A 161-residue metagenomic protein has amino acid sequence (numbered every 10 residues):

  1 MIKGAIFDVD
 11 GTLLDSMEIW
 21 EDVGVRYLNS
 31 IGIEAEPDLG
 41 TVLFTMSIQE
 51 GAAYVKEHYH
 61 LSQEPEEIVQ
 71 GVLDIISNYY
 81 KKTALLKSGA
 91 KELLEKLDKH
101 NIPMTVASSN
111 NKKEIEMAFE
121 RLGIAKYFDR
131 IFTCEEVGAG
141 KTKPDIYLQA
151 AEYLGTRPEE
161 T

Functional and structural regions predicted by a protein language model:
M1-K3, I102-P103, E159-E160: Short coil/turn segments at beta-strand junctions that form active-site/ligand-binding loops
I2-H100: N-terminal helical cap/lid subdomain that shapes the substrate entry/recognition surface in HAD-like hydrolases
L13, L86, M104-A107, A139: Conserved SAM-binding loop
D22, E64-P65, N110-N111, K141-T142: A short linear-motif detector with a strong N-terminal bias
T105, N111-T161: Substrate-recognition "cap/lid" segment bordering the active-site pocket of phosphatases
